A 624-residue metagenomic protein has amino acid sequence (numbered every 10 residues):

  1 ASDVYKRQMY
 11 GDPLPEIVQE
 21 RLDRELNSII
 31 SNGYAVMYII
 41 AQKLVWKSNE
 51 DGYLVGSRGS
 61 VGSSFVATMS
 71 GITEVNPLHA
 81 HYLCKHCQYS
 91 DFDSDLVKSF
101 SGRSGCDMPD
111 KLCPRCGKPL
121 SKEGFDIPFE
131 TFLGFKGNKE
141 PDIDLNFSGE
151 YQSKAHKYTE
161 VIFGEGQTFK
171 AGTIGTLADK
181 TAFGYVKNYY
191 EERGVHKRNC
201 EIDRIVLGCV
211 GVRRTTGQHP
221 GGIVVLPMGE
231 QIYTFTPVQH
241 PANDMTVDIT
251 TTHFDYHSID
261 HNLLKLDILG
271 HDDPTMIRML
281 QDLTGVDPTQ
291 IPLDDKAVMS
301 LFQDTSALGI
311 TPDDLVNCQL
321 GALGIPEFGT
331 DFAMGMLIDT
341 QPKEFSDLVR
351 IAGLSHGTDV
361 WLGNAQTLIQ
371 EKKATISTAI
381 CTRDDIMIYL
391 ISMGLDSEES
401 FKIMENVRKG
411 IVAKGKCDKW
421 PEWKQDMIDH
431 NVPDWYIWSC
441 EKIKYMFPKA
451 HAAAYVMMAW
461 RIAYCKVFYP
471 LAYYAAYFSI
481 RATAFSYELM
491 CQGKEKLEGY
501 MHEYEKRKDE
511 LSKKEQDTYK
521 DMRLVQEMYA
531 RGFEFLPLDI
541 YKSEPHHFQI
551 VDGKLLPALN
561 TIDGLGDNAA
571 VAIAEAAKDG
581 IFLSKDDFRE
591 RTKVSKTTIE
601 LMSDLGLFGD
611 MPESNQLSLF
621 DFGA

Functional and structural regions predicted by a protein language model:
S2-A624: Noncatalytic, beta-rich nucleic-acid-contacting surfaces in large DNA/RNA-processing enzymes
